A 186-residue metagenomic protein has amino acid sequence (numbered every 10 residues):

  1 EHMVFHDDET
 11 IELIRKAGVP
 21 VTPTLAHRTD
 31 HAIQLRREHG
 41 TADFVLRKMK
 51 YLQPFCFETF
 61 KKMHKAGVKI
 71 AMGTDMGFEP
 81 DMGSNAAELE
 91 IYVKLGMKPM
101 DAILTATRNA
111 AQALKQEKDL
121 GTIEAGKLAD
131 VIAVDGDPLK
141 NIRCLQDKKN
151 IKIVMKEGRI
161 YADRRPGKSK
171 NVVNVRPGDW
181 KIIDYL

Functional and structural regions predicted by a protein language model:
E1-P54, A71, M76-E79, G96-K98 (+3 more regions): Active-site core of metal-dependent hydrolases
I11-E12, K62, I123-E124, R143-L145 (+1 more regions): Short secondary-structure boundary/capping segments
K16-A17, A66-G67, K148: Structured helix-beta-strand junction loops
H27, Q116, T122, N141-D147: Generic structural "secondary-structure junction" signal
D43-F44, Y51-D137: His/Asp/Glu-enriched, well-ordered alpha-helical/loop segment that forms or immediately abuts the divalent-metal
Q112, L128-V172: C-terminal cap of metal-dependent C-N hydrolases
R164-L186: Intein/HINT protein-splicing elements and their conserved insertion hotspots or analogous self-processing inserts
